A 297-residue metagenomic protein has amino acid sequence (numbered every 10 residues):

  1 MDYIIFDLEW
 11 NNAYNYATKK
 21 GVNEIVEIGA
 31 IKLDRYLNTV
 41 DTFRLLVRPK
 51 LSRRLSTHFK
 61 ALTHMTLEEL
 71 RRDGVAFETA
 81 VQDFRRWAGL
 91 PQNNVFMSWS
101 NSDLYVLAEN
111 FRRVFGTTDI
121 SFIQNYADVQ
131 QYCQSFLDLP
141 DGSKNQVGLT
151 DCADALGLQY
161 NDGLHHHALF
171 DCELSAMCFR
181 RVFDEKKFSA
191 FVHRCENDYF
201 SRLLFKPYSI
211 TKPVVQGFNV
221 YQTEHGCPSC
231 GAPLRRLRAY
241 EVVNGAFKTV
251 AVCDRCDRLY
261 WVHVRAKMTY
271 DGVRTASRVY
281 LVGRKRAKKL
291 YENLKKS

Functional and structural regions predicted by a protein language model:
D2-Y105, R112, K206-P207, V262-K296: Conserved non-catalytic scaffold segment of RNase H-like nuclease domains
F6, A127, F170: Active-site flanking residues adjacent to catalytic metal/cofactor-binding acidic residues
W10-N12, Q131, L174: Short, glycine/acidic-enriched loop or turn micro-motifs at the edges of active sites
A30, D128-V129, A153: Structural signal for hydrophobic
L51, H58-T63, L67-L70, Y132-C172: Active-site-proximal helix-loop-helix substrate-binding element of RNase H-like nuclease domains
V95-F111, G148-I210, V214-V215: Acidic, Mg2+-coordinating catalytic module of metal-dependent nucleases/exonucleases that use a two-metal-ion mechanism
D119-Q134: Conserved beta-strand -> loop -> alpha-helix junction used to position metal-binding or nucleic-acid-contacting
R181-S297: Acidic two-metal-ion nuclease catalytic site recognized across multiple nuclease folds, prominently DnaQ/RNase D-T
